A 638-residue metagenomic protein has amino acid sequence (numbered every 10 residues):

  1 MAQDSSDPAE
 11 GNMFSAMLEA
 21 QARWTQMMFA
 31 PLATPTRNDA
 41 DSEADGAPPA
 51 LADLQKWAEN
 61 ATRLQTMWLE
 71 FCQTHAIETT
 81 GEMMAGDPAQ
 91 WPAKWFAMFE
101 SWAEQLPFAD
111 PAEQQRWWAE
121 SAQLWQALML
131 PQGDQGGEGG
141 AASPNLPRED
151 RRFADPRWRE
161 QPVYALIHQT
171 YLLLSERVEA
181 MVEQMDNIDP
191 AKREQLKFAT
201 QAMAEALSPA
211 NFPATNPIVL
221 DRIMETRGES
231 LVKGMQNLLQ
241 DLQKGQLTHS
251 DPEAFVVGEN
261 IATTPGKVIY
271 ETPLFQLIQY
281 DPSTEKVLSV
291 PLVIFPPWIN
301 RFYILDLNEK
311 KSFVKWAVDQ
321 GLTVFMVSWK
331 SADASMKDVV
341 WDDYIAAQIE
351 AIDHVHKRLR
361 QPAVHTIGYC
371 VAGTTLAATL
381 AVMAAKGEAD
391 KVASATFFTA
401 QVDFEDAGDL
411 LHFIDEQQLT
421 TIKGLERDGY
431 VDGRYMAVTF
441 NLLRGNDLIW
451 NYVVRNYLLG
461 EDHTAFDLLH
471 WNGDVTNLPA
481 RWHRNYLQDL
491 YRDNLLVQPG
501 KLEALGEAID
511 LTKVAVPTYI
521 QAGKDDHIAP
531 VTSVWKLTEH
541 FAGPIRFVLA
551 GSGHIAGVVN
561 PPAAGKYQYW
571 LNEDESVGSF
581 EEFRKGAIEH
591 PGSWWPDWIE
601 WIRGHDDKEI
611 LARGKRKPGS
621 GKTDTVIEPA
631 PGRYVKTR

Functional and structural regions predicted by a protein language model:
M1-Q276, V287, F325, L537-E539 (+6 more regions): Amphipathic, low-complexity, repeat-rich surface-exposed segments
V182-D221, K357, Q361, T379-N485 (+2 more regions): Alpha/beta-hydrolase-fold enzymes
T284-R358, G408-L410, P561-G578: Cap/lid segment of the alpha/beta-hydrolase catalytic domain
V355-V371: Alpha/beta-hydrolase fold nucleophile elbow
A372-L376: Catalytic nucleophile loop
L487, L537, F541-V577: Catalytic histidine neighborhood in serine/cysteine hydrolases with alpha/beta-hydrolase-type architecture
V514, I520-A522, D526: Short beta-strand/loop motif that positions the catalytic acidic residue of the alpha/beta-hydrolase fold
H527-S533: Conserved alpha/beta-hydrolase "acid-adjacent" motif
